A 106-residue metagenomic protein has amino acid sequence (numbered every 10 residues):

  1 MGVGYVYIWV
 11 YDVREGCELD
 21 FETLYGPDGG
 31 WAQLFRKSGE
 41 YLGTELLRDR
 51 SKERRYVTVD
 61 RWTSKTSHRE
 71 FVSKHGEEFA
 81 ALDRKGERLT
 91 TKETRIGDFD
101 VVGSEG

Functional and structural regions predicted by a protein language model:
M1-V6, L42-R55, A80-G106: Glycine-rich beta-strand-turn "strand-cap" elements at beta-sheet edges
Y5-D12, G43-S73: Short, well-ordered beta-strand segments in beta-rich or mixed alpha/beta enzyme and ligand-binding folds
Y7-Y11, F21, A32: Short acidic/polar alpha-helix capping motifs at helix-coil junctions
V13-E15, S64, D100-G103: Non-catalytic surface loops within mature trypsin-like serine protease
G16-E22, S67-R69: Short, conserved charged micro-motifs
G26-G43, R61-I96: An amphipathic, aromatic/His-enriched active-site/gating alpha helix that lines ligand/cofactor pockets
